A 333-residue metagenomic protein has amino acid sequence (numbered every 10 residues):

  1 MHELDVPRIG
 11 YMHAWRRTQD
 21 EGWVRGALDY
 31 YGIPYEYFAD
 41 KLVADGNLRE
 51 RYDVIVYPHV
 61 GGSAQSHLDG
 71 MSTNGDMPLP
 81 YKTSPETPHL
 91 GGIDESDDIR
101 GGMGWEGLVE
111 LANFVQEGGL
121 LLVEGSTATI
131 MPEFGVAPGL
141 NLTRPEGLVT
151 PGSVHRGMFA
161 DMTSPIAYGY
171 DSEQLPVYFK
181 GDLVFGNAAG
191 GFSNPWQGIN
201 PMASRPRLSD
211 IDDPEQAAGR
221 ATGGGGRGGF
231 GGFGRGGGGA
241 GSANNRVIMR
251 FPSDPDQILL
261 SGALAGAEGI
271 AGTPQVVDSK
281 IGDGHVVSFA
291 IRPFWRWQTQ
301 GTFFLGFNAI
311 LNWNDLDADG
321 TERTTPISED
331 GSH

Functional and structural regions predicted by a protein language model:
M1, D29-K41, T163-P165, D171 (+3 more regions): Extracellular ligand-binding/catalytic regions of CAZymes and related secreted enzymes and adhesion modules
M1-G22, G26, Y31-P34, S66-H67: Hydrophobic targeting/anchoring helices
M12-R16, Y57-G61, S126, A290-I291 (+2 more regions): Structural motif
D20, V24, G107, T127 (+2 more regions): Stable alpha-helical elements in mature extracytoplasmic
V43-E50: Short amphipathic alpha-helix with an adjacent loop that forms part of the alpha/beta core around
D53-I55, H59-G61, L68-M131, D283 (+2 more regions): Short alpha-beta junction capping motif
G70-P88, G92-S96, F192-A243, I270: Intrinsically disordered, low-complexity segments enriched in small/polar residues
D97-M103, L108-L111, G152-P165, G169: Phosphate/diphosphate-binding loops
